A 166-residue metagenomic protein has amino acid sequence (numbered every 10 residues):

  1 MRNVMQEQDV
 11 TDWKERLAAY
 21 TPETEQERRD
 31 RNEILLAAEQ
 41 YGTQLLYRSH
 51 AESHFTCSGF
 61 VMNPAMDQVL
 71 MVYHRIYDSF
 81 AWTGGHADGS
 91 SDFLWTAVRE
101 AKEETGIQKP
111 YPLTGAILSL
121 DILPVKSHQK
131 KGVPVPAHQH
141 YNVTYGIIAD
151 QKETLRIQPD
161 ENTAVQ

Functional and structural regions predicted by a protein language model:
M1-P22: N-terminal leader/capping segments at the start of a protein or of a new domain
R2-V4, L17, I34, Q40 (+5 more regions): Generic preference for hydrophobic/aromatic residues in regular secondary structure cores
Q6-W13, Q44-F55, W95-A97, V133-T144: Short charge-dense sequence patches
Q8-T11, E25-N32, S91: Generic alpha-helical secondary structure signal
A18-S58: Acidic, metal-coordinating catalytic segment for phosphate/diphosphate chemistry, firing primarily on the Nudix
L46-W82: N-terminal strand-loop-strand
D88-Q166: Unchanged
